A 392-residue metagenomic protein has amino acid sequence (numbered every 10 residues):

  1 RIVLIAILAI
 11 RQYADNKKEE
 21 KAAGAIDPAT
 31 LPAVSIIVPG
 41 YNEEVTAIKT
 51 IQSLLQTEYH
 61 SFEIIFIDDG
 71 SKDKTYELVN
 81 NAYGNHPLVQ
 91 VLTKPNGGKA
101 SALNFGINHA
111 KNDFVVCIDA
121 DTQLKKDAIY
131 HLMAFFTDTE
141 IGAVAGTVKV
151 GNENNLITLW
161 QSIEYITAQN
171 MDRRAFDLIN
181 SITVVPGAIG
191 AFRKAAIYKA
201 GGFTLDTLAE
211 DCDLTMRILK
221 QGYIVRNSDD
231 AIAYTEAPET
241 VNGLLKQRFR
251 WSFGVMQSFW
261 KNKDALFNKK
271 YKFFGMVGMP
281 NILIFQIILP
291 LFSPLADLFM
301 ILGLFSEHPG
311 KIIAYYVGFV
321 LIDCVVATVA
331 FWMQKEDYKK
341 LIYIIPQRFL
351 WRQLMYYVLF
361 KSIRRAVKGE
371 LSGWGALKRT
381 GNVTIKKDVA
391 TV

Functional and structural regions predicted by a protein language model:
L4-A33, D264-P280, L298-V392: Juxtamembrane C-terminal module of membrane proteins
P32-S35, E63, Y198, D213: Cell-envelope/extracellular polymer assembly enzymes that use nucleotide-activated donors
I48, D73-N81, L103, D127: Acidic helix N-cap motif at the loop->helix transition within catalytic regions of sugar-transfer enzymes
Q52-S61: Short, acidic, metal-binding catalytic loop of nucleotide-sugar glycosyltransferases
H60, D68-E77, N96-G97: A conserved acidic beta->alpha catalytic loop
H86, P95, A100-N108, N112-D113 (+4 more regions): Long helical/loop segments within the catalytic core of UDP-sugar-dependent glycosyltransferases, especially the large
T215-A233: Catalytic donor-sugar/metal-binding loop of nucleotide-sugar-dependent glycosyltransferases
